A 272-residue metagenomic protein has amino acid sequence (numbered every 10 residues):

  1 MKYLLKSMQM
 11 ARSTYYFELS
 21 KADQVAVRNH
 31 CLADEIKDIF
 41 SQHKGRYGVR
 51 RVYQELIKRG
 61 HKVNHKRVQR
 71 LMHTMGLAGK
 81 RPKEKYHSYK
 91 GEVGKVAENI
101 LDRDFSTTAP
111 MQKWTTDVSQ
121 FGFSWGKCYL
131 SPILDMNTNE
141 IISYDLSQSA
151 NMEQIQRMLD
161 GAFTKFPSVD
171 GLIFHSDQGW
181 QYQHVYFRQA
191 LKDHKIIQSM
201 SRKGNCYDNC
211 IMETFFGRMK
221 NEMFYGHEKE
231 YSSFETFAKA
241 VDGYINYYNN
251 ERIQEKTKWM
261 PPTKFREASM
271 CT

Functional and structural regions predicted by a protein language model:
Y3-A22, Q42-K44, A240-M260: K/E-rich alpha-helical interaction surfaces of small helical-bundle regulatory domains
L4-L5, Y15, I36, V52 (+15 more regions): Mobile genetic element proteins and their domesticated derivatives, centered on retroelements and DNA transposons
S7-T14, C31, Q154, Y186 (+4 more regions): Generic alpha-helical secondary structure signal
R12-A109, N205, P261-S269: Basic, flexible linker segments flanking DNA-binding modules in nucleic acid-interacting mobile-element proteins
K90-E92, S176-Q178, H184-Y186, M200-K220 (+2 more regions): RNase H-like two-metal-ion nuclease catalytic core shared by retroviral integrases and related mobile-element nucleases
R103, T107-I142, Q148-M152: An active-site-proximal beta-strand-loop segment
D145-P167: Active-site beta-loop-alpha junctions of metal-dependent nucleic acid enzymes, especially the RNase H-like/DDE
K192-I196, K220-T272: C-terminal domain-tail junction helix/linker
